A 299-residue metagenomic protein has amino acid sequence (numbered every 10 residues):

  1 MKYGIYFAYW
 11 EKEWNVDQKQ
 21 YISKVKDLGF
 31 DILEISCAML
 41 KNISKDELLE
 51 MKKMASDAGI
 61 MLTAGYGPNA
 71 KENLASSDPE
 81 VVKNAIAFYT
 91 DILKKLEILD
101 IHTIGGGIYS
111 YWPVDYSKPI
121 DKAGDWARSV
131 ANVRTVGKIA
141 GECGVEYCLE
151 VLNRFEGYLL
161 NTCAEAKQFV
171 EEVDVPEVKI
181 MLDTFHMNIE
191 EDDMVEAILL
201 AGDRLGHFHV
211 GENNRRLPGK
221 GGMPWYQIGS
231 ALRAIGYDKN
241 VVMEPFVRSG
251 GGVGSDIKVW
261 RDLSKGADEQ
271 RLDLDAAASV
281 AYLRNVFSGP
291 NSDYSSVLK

Functional and structural regions predicted by a protein language model:
M1-E11, V16-K26, D100, L160-L182 (+1 more regions): Histidine-acidic metal/acid-base catalytic patches
M1-Y9, T63-S76, I108-S117: N-terminal small/glycine-rich loop or linker at the start of catalytic domains across soluble metabolic enzymes
Y9-E11, C37-M39, P68-A70, I108-W112 (+4 more regions): Active-site-proximal loop/turn and secondary-structure-junction residues that shape catalytic pockets, frequently
N15-D17, S56-D57, S76-K179, E191 (+3 more regions): Active-site acidic/histidine proton-transfer and metal-coordination neighborhood in alpha/beta enzyme cores
Q18-M39, I92, I98-D100: Catalytic domains of carbohydrate-active enzymes, especially glycoside hydrolases
E34, A64, G105, C148 (+3 more regions): Conserved beta-strand positions in the central sheet of alpha/beta enzyme cores
E34-S56, I108-S117: Glycine-rich, proline-tolerant flexible connector loops at the mouths of alpha/beta enzymes
I43-L62, V145, V253-G266: Short acidic, glycine/proline-enriched helix-loop-strand junctions
